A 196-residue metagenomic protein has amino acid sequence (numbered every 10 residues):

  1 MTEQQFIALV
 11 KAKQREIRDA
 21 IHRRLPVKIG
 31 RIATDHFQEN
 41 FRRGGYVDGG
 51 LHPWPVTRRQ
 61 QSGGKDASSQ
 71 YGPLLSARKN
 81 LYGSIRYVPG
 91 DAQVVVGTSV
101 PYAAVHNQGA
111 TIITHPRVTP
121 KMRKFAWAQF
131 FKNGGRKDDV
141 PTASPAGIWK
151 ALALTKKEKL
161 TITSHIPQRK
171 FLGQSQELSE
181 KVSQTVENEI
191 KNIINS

Functional and structural regions predicted by a protein language model:
M1-S196: Short, Lys/Arg-rich flexible segments
